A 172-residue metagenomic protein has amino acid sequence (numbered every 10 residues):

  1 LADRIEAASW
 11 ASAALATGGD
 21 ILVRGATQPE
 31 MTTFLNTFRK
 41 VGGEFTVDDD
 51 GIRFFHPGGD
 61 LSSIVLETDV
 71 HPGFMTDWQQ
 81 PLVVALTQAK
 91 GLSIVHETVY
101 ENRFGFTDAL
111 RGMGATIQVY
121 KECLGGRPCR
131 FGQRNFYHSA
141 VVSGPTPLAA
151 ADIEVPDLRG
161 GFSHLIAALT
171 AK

Functional and structural regions predicted by a protein language model:
L1-K172: Short, structured segments at the rim of ligand-binding sites
